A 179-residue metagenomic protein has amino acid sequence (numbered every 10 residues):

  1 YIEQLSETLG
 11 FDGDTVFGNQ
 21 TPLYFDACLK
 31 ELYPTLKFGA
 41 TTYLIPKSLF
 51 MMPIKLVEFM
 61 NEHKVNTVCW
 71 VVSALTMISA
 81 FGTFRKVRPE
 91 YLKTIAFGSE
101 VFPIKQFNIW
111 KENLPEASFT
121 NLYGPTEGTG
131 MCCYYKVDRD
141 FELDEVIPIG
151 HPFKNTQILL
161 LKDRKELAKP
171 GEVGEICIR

Functional and structural regions predicted by a protein language model:
Y1-G18, D26-N66: Conserved AMP-binding/adenylation subdomain of ANL enzymes
I2-E3, Y43-I45, E90-R179: Adenylate-forming AMP-binding core of the ANL superfamily, especially NRPS adenylation
L9, A40, F81-R85, D138: Active-site catalytic pocket residues across diverse enzymes, especially alpha/beta-hydrolases
G10-F11, V16-F17, L36, K86-P89 (+2 more regions): Short, flexible hinge/linker loops that cap or flank conserved catalytic cores
D12, N66, R85, E116-S118 (+1 more regions): Secondary-structure boundary/capping positions in well-ordered alpha/beta enzyme cores
T15, T21, A40, K93 (+1 more regions): Nucleotide donor/acceptor-binding cores
T21-Y24, S48-L49, V65-R85, L92-N108 (+1 more regions): Adenylate-forming
F25, N61, R85-R88, P115 (+1 more regions): Extracytoplasmic/secreted proteins and extracellular or luminal domains
